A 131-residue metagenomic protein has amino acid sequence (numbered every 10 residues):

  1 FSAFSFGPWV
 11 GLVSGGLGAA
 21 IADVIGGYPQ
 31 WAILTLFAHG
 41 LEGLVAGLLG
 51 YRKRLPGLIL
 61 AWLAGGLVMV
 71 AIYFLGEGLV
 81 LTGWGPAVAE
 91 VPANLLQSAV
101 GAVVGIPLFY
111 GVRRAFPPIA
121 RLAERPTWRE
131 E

Functional and structural regions predicted by a protein language model:
F1-E131: Loop-helix junctions at membrane interfaces
